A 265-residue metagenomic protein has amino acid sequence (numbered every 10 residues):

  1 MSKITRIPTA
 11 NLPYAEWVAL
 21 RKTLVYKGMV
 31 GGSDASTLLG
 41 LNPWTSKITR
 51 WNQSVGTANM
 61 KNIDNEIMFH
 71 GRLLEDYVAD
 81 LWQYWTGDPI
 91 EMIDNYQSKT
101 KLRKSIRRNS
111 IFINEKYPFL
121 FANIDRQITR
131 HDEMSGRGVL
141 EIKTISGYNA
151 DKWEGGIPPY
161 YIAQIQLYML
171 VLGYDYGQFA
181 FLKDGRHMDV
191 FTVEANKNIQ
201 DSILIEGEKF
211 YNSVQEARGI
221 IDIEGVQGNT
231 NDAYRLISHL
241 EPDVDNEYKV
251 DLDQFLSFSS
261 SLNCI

Functional and structural regions predicted by a protein language model:
M1-I265: Accessory terminal regions of nucleic-acid processing enzymes
